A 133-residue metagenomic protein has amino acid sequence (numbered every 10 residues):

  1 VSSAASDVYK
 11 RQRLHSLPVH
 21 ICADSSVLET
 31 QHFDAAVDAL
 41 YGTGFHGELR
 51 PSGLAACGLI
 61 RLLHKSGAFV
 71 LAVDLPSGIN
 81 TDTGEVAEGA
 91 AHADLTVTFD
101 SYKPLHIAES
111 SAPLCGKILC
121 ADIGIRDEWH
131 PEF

Functional and structural regions predicted by a protein language model:
V1, L28-E29, G89: Structural alpha-helical scaffold elements that stabilize or flank donor/cofactor-binding regions in carbohydrate
V1-A5, Y9-Q12: Single conserved hydrophobic/aromatic residue that forms the stacking wall/gate of nucleotide- or nucleobase-binding
V1-S2, A23-D24, N80, R126: Short, solvent-exposed coil/turn linker segments
K10-R11, I21, A36-Y41: Small/polar-residue-rich loop-to-helix segments that shape phosphate-bearing ligand pockets
L14-L17: Conserved nucleotide-cofactor-binding alpha/beta core module
H20-S25, A121: Short acidic-hydrophobic, aromatic-tinged amphipathic segments that line or gate anion-handling sites
S25-F33: Short amphipathic alpha-helix with an adjacent loop that forms part of the alpha/beta core around
F33-F133: YjeF_N-associated NAD(P)HX repair module
